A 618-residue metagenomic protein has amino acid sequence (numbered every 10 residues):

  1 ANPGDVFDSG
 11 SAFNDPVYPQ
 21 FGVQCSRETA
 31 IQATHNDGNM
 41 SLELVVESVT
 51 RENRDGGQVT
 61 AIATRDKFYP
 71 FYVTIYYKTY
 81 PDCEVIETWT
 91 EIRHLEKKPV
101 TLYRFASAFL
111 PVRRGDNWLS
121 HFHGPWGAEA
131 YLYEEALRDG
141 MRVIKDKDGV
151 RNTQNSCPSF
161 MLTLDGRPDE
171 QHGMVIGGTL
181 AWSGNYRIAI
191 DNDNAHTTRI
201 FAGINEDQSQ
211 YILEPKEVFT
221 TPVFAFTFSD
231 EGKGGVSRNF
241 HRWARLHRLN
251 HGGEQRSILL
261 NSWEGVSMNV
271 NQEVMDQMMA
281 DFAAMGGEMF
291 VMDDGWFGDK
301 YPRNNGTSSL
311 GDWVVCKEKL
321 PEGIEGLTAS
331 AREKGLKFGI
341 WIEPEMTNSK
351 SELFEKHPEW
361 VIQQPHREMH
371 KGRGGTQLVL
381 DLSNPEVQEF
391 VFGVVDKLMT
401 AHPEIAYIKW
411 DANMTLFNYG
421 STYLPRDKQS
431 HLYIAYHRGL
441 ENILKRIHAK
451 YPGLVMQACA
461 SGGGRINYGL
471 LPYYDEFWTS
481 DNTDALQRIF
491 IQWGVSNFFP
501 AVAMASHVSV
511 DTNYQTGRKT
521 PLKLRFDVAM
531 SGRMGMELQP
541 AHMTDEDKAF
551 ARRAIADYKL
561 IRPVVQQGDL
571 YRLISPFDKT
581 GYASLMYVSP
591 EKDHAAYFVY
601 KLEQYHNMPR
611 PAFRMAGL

Functional and structural regions predicted by a protein language model:
A1-D191, D207: Polysaccharide-binding surfaces and accessory modules of carbohydrate-active proteins
A30-A33, V46, Y211-D230: Short Pro-Gly-centered flexible turn/kink motifs
F105, S183, F226, L260-G265 (+4 more regions): Active-site beta-loop-alpha junctions enriched in small/polar residues
F160-L162, E170, P576-G617: Carbohydrate-binding surface patches
N194-E214, G453: Short acidic, Pro/Gly- and aromatic-enriched capping/linker segments at domain boundaries
H251-G393, H402, A406-Y407, N418-Y419: Aromatic-lined carbohydrate-binding/catalytic grooves of carbohydrate-active enzymes
C316-E325, A329-E333, E355-K523, D527 (+3 more regions): Active-site neighborhood of glycoside hydrolase catalytic domains
